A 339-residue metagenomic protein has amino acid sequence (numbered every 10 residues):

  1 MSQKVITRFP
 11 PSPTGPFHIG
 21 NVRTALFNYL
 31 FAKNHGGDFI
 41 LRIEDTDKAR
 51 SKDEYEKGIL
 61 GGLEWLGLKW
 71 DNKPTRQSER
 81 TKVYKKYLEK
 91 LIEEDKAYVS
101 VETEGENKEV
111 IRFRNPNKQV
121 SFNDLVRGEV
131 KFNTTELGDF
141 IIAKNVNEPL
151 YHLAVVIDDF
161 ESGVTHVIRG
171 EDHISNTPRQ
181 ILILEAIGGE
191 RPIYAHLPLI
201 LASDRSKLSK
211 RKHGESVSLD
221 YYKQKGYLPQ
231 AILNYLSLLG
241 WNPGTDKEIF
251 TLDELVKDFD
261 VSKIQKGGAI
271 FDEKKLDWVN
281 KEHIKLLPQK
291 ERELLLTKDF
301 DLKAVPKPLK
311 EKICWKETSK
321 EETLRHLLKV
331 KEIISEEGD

Functional and structural regions predicted by a protein language model:
S2-E102, N176-G189: N-terminal Rossmann-like or analogous alpha/beta NTP/dinucleotide-binding catalytic cores that position adenine
F9-P13, I43-D45, I157, E161 (+3 more regions): Short, histidine-centered active-site or binding-site loop motifs used for metal coordination, general acid-base
T14, N72, G163-V164, V217: Short, solvent-exposed beta-strand edge segments and adjacent coil->beta transition regions
H18, E44, D139, D158-D159 (+1 more regions): Acidic active-site catalytic centers that drive phospho-/nucleotidyl reactions and related ester hydrolyses
N28, I59, L91, F113 (+5 more regions): Residue-level signal for inorganic ion chemistry
E44, T75, T103-E104, H196 (+2 more regions): Proline- and acidic/polar-enriched loop/turn elements at helix boundaries
D53, G67, D172-I174, P178 (+1 more regions): Conserved nucleotide- and phosphate/pyrophosphate-binding catalytic cores in adenylate/nucleotidyl-handling enzymes
Q77, A97-K212, S218-L219, P243: Active-site cores that bind ATP or allylic diphosphates and position pyrophosphate for catalysis
